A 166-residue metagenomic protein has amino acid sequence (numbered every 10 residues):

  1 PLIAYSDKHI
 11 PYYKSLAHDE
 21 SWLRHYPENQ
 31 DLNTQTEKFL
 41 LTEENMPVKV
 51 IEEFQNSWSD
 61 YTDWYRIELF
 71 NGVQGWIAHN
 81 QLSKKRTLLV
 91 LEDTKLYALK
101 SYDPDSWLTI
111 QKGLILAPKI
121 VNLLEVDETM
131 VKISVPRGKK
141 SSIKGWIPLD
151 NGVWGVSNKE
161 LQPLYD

Functional and structural regions predicted by a protein language model:
P1-S15, K49, W58-K95, K100-D105 (+1 more regions): Boundary regions of SH3-family modules and the immediately adjacent low-complexity/disordered segments in eukaryotic
Y5, D19, Y26, Q35 (+5 more regions): Low-complexity, intrinsically disordered/propeptide-like segments
P11-E37: N-terminal targeting signals for Sec/Tat export/insertion, comprising classic cleavable signal peptides
D19-E20, Y26-E28, N45, L88 (+2 more regions): Generic hydrophobic/packing signal
P27, F54, D127, R137 (+1 more regions): A broadly conserved detector of short glycine/acidic/proline-rich loop/turn motifs that flank catalytic sites and bind
D31-W58, P104-D127: Conserved beta-strand/loop element in small beta-rich adapter and peptidoglycan-binding domains
V131: Surface-exposed aromatic
